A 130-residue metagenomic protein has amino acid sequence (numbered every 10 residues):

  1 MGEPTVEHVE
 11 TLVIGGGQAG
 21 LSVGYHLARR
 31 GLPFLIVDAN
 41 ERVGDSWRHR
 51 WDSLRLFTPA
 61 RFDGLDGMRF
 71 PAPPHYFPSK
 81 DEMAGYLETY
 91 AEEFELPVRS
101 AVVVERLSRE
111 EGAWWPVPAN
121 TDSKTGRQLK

Functional and structural regions predicted by a protein language model:
E3-T5, L96: Glycine-rich helix-loop-beta junction characteristic of Rossmann-like nucleotide cofactor-binding loops
V6-I36: N-terminal Rossmann-like FAD-binding beta1-loop-alpha1 element of flavoenzymes
G20, V43-S46: Short N-terminal binding/cap micro-motifs at the start of the first secondary-structure element
L27, H49-S53, A113: Short, glycine/charged-enriched secondary-structure capping and boundary segments
A28, R61, E92: Short polybasic/polar patches that bind polyanions
D45-G85: Glycine-rich active-site loop/strand segments that organize a redox cofactor
F77-K130: Feature captures the FAD/FMN-dependent oxidoreductase FAD-binding
